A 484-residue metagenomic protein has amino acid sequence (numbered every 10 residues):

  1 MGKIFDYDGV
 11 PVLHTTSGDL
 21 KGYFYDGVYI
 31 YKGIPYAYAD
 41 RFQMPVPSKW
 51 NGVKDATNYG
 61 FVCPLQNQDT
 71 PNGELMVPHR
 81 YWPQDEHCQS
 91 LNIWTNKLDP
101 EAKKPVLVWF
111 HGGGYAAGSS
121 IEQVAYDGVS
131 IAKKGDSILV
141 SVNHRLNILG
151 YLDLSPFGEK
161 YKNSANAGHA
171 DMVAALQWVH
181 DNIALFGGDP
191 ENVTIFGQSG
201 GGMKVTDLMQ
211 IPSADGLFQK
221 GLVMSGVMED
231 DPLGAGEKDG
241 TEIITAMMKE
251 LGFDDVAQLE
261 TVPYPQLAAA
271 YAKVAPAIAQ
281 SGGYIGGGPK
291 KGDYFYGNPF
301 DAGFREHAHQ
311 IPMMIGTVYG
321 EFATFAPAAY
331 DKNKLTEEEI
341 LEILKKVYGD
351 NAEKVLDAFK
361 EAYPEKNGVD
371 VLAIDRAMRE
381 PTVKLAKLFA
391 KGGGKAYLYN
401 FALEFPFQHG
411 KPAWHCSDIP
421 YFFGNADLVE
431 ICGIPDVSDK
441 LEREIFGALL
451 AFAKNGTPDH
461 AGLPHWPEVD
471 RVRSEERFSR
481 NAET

Functional and structural regions predicted by a protein language model:
M1-N166, P190, C432-I445, A453-H460: Non-catalytic accessory segments of hydrolases
I34, D69, R379-E475, R480: Mobile gating loops/cap/lid regions near enzyme active sites that modulate substrate access
G112-G113, A167-D171, S199-G202: Active-site loop->helix "elbow" adjoining a glycine-rich segment at hydrolase catalytic centers
N143, F196, I211, L222-S225 (+2 more regions): Alpha/beta-hydrolase-fold catalytic nucleophile elbow
K162-A184, D239-E242: Alpha/beta-hydrolase active-site loop
D181, D215, M224-E337, V369-I374 (+1 more regions): Substrate-access "cap/lid" subdomains that shape and gate the entrance to catalytic or ligand-binding pockets
F186-Q198: Alpha/beta-hydrolase fold nucleophile elbow
G202-A214: Short glycine-enriched nucleophile-adjacent loop and the immediately C-terminal alpha-helix near the catalytic center
